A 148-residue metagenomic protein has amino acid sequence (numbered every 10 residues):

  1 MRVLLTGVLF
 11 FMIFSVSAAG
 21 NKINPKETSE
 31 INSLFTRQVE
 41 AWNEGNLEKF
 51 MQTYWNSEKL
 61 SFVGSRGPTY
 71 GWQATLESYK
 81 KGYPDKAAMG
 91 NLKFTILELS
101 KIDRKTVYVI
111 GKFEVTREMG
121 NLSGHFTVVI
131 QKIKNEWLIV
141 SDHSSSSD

Functional and structural regions predicted by a protein language model:
M1-G7: Positively charged n-region of N-terminal signal peptides that target proteins for export
L4, M12-T53, A74: Short, low-complexity N-terminal intrinsically disordered segments enriched in polar/charged residues
Q38, F50-M51, K59-L60, T75 (+2 more regions): Hydrophobic pocket/interface hotspot
W55, R66, E98, G111-F113 (+2 more regions): A mature extracytoplasmic/lumenal domain signature
N56, I102-D103, I133: Structural motif
K59-Y70, P84-A87: A short gly/proline-enriched turn/hairpin at secondary-structure junctions
L76-M119: Surface-exposed, charged secondary-structure patches
S123-D148: Short beta-strand edge/turn micro-motifs at domain boundaries
